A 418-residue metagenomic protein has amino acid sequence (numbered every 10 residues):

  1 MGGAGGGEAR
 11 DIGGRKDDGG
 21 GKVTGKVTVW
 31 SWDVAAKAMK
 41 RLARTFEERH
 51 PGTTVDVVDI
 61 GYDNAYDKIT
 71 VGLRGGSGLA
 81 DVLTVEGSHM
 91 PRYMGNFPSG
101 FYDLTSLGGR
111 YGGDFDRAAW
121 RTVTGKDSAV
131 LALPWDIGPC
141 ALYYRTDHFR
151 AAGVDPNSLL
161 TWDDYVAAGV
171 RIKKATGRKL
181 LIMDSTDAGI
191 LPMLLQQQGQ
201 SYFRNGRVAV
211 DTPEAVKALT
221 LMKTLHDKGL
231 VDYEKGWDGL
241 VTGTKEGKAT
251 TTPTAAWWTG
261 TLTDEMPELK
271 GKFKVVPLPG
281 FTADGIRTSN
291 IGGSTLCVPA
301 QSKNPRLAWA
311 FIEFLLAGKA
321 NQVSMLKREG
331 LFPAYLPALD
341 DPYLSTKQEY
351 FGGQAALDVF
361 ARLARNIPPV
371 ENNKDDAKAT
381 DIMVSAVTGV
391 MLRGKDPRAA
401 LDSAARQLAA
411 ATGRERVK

Functional and structural regions predicted by a protein language model:
M1-K26, E48, A409-K418: Short, low-complexity disordered leader/linker segments with a strong preference for bacterial N-terminal type II
G21-V34, T53-V58, D81-V82, L131 (+2 more regions): Short, well-ordered beta-strand elements
T45-F115, A151-G153, K248-T251: Extracytoplasmic "Venus flytrap"/periplasmic binding protein-like
E47, L219-L307: Extracytoplasmic/periplasmic substrate-binding proteins
E48, T124-G189, S201-G236, A300-R306 (+2 more regions): Helix-loop-helix "hinge/cap" segment bordering the ligand-binding cleft or interdomain interface
G87-P139, K274-V276, R362: Hinge/lid segment of periplasmic solute-binding proteins
P91-Y93, W258-L269, T282-S385, E415-K418: C-terminal lobe and pocket-closing loops of periplasmic/extracytoplasmic Venus-flytrap solute-binding proteins
T105-R117, S158, L180-L181, Q200-A218 (+4 more regions): Short, solvent-exposed loop/beta-turn-alpha elements that line the ligand-binding surface or hinge of extracytoplasmic
